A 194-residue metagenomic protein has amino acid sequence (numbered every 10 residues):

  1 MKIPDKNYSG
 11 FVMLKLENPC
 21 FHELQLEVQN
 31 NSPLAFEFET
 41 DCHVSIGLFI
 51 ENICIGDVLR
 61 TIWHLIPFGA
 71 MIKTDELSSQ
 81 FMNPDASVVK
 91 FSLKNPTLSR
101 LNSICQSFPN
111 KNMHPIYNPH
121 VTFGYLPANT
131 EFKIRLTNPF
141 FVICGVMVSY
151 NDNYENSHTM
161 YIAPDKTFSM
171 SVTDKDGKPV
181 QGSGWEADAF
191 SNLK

Functional and structural regions predicted by a protein language model:
M1-L193: Histidine-dependent nucleotide/RNA phosphoesterase domain, centered on the 2H-phosphoesterase fold with its duplicated
